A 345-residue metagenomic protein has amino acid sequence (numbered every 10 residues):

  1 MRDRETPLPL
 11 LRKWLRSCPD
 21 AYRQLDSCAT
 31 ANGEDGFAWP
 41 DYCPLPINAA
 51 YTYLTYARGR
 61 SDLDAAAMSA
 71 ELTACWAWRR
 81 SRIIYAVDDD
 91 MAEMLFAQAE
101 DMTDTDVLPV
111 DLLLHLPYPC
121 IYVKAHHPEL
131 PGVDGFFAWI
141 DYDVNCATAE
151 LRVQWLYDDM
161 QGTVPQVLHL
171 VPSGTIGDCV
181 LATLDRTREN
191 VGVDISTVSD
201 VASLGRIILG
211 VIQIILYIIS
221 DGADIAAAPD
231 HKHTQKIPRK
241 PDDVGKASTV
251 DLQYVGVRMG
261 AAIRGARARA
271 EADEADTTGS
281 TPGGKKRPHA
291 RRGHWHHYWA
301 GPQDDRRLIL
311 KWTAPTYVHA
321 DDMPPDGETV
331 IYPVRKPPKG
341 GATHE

Functional and structural regions predicted by a protein language model:
M1-R269: Intrinsically disordered, low-complexity regulatory segments
V198-I207, S220-E345: K/R-rich mixed-charge low-complexity regions
